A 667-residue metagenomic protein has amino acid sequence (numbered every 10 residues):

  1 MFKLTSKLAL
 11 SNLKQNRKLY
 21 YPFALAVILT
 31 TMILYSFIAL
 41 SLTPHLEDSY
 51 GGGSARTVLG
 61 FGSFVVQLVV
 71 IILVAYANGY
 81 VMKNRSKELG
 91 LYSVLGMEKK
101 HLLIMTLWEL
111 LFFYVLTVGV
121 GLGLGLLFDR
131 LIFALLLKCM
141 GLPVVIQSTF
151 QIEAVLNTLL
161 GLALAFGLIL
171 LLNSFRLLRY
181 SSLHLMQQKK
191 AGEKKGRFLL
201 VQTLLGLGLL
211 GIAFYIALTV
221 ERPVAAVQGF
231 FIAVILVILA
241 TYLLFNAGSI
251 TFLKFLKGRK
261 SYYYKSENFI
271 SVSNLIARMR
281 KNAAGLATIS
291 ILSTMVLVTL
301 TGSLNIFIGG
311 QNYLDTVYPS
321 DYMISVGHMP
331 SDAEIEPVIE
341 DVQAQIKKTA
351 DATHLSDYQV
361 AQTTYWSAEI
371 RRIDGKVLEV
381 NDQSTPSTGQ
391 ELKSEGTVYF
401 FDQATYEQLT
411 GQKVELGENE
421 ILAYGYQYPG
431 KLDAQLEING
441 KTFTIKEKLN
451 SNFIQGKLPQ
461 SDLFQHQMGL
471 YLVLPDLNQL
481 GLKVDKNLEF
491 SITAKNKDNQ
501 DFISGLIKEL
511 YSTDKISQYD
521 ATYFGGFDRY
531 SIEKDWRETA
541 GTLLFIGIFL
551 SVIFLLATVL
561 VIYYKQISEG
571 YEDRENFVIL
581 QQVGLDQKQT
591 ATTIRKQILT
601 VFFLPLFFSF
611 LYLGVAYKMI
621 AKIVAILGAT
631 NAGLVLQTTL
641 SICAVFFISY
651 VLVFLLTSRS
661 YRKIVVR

Functional and structural regions predicted by a protein language model:
M1-T31, K195-L200, L209, L244-S293 (+1 more regions): N-terminal Sec/SRP start-transfer signal
K3-K7, R179-E193, Y571-E572, R662-R667: Short cytosolic juxtamembrane segments of multi-pass membrane proteins
S6, L10, I104, W108 (+9 more regions): Alpha-helical membrane-protein architecture signal
K18-H45, S54-G90, L110-V120, L124 (+6 more regions): Hydrophobic alpha-helical transmembrane segments of multi-pass inner-membrane transport and secretion
A39-G53, L122-A154, G211-Q228, L604-R667: Short helix-loop junctions at transmembrane helix boundaries
F112-L256: Hydrophobic alpha-helical segments
Y313-G327, D332-L556: Basic-flanked hydrophobic alpha-helices used for secretion and membrane insertion
